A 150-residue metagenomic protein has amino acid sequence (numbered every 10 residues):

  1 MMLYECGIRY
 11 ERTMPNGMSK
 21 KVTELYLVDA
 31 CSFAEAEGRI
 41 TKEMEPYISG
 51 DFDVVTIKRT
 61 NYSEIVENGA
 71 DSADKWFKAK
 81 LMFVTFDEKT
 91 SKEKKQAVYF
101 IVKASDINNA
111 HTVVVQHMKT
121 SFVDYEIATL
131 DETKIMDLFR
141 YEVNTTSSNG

Functional and structural regions predicted by a protein language model:
M1-K21, S72-K95: Short aromatic-glycine-(Arg/Gly/Cys) micro-motifs in beta-strand/loop hairpins
M2-I8, E24-L27, A36, I40 (+3 more regions): Short, structured motif recognition centered on aromatic/hydrophobic residues
E11, C31, K80-T85, K103 (+2 more regions): Extracellular/lumenal glycan-associated surfaces
E11-L27, P46-S49, K92-F100, F122 (+1 more regions): A cross-kingdom feature marking solvent-exposed beta-strand/loop segments within repeated, beta-rich binding/scaffold
D29-E64: Short, well-structured hydrophobic secondary-structure segments
I57-N68, E132-R140: Short amphipathic beta-strand and strand-loop transition segments with alternating hydrophobic
V66-S72, F139-G150: Short, low-order "capping/linker" segments at domain edges
Y99-F139: Mixed-charge, glycine-accented linear interaction segment located at domain edges/termini
